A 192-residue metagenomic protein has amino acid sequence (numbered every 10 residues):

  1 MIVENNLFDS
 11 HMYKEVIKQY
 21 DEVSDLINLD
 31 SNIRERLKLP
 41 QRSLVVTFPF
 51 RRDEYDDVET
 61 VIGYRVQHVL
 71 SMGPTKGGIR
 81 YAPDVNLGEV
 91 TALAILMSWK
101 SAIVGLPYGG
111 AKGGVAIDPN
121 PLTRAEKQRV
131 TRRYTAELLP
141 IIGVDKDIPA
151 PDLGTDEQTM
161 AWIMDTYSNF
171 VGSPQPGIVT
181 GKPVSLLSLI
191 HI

Functional and structural regions predicted by a protein language model:
M1-L187: N-terminal ligand-binding/catalytic initiation module
I190-I192: Conserved small/polar residues in nucleotide/adenosyl-binding loops
